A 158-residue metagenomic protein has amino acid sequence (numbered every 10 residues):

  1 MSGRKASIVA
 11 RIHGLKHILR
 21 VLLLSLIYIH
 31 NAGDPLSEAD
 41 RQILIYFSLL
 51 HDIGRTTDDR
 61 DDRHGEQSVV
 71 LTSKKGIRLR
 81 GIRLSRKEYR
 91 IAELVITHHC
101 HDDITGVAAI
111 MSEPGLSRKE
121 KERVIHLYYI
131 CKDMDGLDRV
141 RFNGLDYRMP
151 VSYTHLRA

Functional and structural regions predicted by a protein language model:
S2: Short, basic/glycine-rich phosphate-binding loops at helix/coil junctions that contact nucleotide phosphates
K5-E38, L50, R78, H101-A158: Divalent metal-dependent phosphate-bond-processing catalytic cores, especially two-metal-ion Mg2+/Mn2+ enzymes that act
V9-R20, R55-V70, S85-R86: Active-site metal-coordination segments of metallo-dependent hydrolases
A39-D59, H64-T72, A92-D102, D135: His-Asp-centered metal-binding catalytic motifs of divalent-metal-dependent phosphohydrolases/nucleases
I43-L44, R86, I125: Generic intrinsically disordered, low-complexity segments enriched for polar/acidic and small residues
R78-L84: Inter-helical turn/loop segments and adjacent helix faces that build the functional surface of alpha-helical bundle
E88-R90: A short coil-to-beta-strand element that immediately follows conserved catalytic motifs
